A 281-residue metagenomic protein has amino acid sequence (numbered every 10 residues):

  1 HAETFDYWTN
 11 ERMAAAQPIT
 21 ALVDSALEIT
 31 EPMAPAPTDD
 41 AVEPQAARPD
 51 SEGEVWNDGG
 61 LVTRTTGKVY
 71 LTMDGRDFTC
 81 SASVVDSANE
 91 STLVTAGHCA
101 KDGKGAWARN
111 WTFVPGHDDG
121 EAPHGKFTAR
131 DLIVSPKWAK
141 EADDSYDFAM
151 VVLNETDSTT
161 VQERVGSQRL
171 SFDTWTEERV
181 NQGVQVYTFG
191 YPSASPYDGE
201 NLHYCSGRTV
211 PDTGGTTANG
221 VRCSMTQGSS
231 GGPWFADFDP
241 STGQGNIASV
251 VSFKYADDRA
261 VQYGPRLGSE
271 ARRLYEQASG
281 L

Functional and structural regions predicted by a protein language model:
H1-D86: Protease-domain processing segments flanking chymotrypsin-fold serine proteases, especially trypsin-like
E52-G75, V85-D86, W111-T160: Conserved catalytic-core segment of clan PA serine endopeptidases
L61-D118, S206-G214, R222, G264: Catalytic histidine site
L93-A96, P115-G116, T188-G190, G243-F253: Catalytic Cys-His active-site segments of thiol-dependent hydrolases/isopeptidases
C99-A100, H117-G120, E155-S158, P192-A194 (+2 more regions): Acidic glycine-/aspartate-rich tracts in secreted/extracellular proteins
D144-F148, V152-R222: Chymotrypsin/trypsin-fold serine protease catalytic domain
S224-V250: Catalytic nucleophile loop of clan PA
A248, K254-L281: C-terminal cap/linker of serine protease catalytic domains
